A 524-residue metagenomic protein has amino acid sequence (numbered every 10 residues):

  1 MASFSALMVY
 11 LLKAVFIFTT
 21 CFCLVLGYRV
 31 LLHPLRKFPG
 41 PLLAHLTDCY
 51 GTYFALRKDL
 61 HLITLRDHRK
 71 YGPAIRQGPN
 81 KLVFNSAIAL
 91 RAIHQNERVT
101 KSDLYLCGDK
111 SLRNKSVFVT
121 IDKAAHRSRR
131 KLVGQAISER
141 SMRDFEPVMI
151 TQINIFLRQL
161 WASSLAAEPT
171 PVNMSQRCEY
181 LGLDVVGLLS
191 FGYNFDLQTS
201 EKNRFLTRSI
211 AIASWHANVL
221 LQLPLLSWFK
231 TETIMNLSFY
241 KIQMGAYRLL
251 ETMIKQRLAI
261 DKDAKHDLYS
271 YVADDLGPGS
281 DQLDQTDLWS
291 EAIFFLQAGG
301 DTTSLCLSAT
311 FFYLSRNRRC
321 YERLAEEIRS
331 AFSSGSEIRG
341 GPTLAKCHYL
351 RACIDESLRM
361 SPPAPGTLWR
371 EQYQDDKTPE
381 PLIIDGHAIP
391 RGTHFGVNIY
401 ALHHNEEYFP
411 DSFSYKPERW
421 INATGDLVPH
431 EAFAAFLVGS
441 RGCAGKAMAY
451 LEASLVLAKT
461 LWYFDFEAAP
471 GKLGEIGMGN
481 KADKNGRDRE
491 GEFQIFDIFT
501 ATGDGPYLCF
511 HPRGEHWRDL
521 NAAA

Functional and structural regions predicted by a protein language model:
A2-S128, R143, I150-I155, Q159 (+8 more regions): N-terminal membrane-proximal hinge/A-helix region immediately C-terminal to the signal-anchor transmembrane segment
R69, P73-I75, P278-D281, R339-E356 (+2 more regions): Cytochrome P450 C-terminal beta-domain/meander region
S102-K110, D144-L307, R323, M478 (+1 more regions): Cytochrome P450 heme-thiolate monooxygenase catalytic core
K131, Q135, I293, A298 (+6 more regions): Cytochrome P450 heme-thiolate "Cys pocket" and heme-binding signature region
E146, I150, E168, R204-S209 (+5 more regions): Cytochrome P450 I-helix active-site segment
Q159, R318-Y321, P429, A447-I498: Cytochrome P450 heme-binding "Cys pocket" and the immediately downstream C-terminal segment
T302-S315, V456: Short, small-residue alpha-helix embedded
K377-P379, V397-T424: Conserved cytochrome P450 K-helix/beta-meander segment immediately N-terminal to the heme-binding cysteine loop
